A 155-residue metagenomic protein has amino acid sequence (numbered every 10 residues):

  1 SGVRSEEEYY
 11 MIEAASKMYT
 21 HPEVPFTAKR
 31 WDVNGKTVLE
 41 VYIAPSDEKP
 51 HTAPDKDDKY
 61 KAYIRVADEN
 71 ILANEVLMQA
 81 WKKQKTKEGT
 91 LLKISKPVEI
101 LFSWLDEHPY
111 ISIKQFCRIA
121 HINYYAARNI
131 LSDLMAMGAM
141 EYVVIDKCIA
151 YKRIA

Functional and structural regions predicted by a protein language model:
S1-A155: Conserved N-terminal catalytic/coupling substructures associated with nucleotide/phosphate chemistry
